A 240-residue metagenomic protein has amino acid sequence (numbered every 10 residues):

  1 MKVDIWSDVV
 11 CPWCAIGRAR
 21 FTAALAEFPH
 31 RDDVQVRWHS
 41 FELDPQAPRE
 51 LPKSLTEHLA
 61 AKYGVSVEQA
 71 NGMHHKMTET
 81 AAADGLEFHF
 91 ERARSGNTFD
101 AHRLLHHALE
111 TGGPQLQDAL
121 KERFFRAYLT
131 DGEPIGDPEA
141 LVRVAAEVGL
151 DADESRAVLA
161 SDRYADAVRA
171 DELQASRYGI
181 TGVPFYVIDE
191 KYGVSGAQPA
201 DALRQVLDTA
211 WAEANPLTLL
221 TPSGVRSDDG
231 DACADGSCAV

Functional and structural regions predicted by a protein language model:
M1, E50-L51, G64-E68, V144-G149 (+1 more regions): A broad, low-specificity signal for short, low-complexity segments enriched in glycine/proline and polar/charged
M1-W6, R37-H39: Short, well-ordered beta-strand elements
I5-W6, V10, I16-H30, L105-H106 (+1 more regions): C-terminal cap of thioredoxin/glutaredoxin-like
S7-V10, C14, P45, S66-V67: Short, N-terminal intrinsically disordered low-complexity segments that are rich in Pro/Gly and polar/charged residues
A19-Y128, C238: Structural alpha/beta surface segment adjacent to cysteine/selenocysteine redox centers across thiol/disulfide enzymes
